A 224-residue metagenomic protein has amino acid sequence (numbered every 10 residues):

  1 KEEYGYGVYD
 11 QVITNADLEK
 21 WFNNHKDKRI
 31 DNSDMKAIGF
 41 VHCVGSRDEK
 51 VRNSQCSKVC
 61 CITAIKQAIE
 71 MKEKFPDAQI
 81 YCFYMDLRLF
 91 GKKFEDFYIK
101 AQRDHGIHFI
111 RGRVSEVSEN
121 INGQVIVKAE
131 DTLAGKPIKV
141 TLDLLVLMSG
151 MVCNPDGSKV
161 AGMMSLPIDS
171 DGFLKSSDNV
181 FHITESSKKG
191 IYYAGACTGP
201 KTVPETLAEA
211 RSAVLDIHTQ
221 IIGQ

Functional and structural regions predicted by a protein language model:
K1-Q224: Residues forming the flavin
